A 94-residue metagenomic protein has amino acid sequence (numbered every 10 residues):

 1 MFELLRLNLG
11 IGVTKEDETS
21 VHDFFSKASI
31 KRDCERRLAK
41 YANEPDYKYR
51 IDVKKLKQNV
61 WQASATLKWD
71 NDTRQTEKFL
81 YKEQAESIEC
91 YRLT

Functional and structural regions predicted by a protein language model:
F2-K15: Short aromatic-glycine-(Arg/Gly/Cys) micro-motifs in beta-strand/loop hairpins
K15-K27, Q75-L80: A short, exposed loop/beta-hairpin motif centered on an aromatic-Gly-Thr core
K27-A42, E89, T94: A short, charged, amphipathic alpha-helix used as a generic interaction element across diverse proteins
Y41-E44, A65-L67, S87: Short stretches within intrinsically disordered, low-complexity N-terminal or propeptide regions
K48-L56: Short amphipathic beta-strand and strand-loop transition segments with alternating hydrophobic
Q58-Y81: Exposed beta-strand-loop-beta-strand "reactive/processing" segments of non-cytosolic proteins
Q75-L93: A short, surface-exposed beta-strand/turn
